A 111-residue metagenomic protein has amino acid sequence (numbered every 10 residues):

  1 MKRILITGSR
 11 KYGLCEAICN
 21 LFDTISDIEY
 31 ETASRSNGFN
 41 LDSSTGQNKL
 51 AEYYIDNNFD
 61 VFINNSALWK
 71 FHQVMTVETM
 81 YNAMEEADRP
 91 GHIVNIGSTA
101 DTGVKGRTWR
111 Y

Functional and structural regions predicted by a protein language model:
M1-E31: Canonical Rossmann dinucleotide-binding motif of NAD(H)/NADP(H)-dependent dehydrogenases/reductases, specifically
T7, T32, F59-W69, T76 (+1 more regions): Rossmann-fold scaffold of SDR-type NAD(P)-dependent oxidoreductases
Y12-G13, N37-F39, T102: Flexible, glycine-rich phosphate/dinucleotide-binding loops and adjacent beta-alpha linkers at cofactor/substrate
C15-I18, D42, H72-V74, K105-G106: Short glycine-/acidic-enriched loop or helix-start segments at secondary-structure transitions that form or flank
I28-E52, L68-T76: Adenosine-cofactor binding site in Rossmann-like domains, unifying the SAM/SAH pocket of S-adenosylmethionine-dependent
Y53-N58, A87-D88: Glycine-rich phosphate-binding loop signature in dinucleotide/nucleotide-binding domains
L68-H72, E85-Y111: Catalytic loop of short-chain dehydrogenase/reductase
V77-Y81: Short-chain dehydrogenase/reductase
